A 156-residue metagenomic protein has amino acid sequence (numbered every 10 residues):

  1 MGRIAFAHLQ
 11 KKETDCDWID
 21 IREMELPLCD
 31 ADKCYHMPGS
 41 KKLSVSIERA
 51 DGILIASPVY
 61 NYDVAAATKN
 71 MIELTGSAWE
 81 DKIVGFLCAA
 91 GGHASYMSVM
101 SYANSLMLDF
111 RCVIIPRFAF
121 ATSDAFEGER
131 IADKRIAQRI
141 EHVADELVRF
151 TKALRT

Functional and structural regions predicted by a protein language model:
M1-G2, S98, V143: Hydrophobic alpha-helical membrane-association signature
M1-T14: N-terminal beta1-alpha1 ligand-phosphate binding loop
K11-D17, R111-C112: A generic structural motif
W18-P38, G128-R130: N-terminal beta-loop-helix "entrance" segment that forms/cooperates in small-molecule cofactor or anionic ligand
C34-F110: Helix-loop-strand module that forms the ligand-binding subsite of alpha/beta enzymes
K42, V113-T156: Glycine-rich phosphate/pyrophosphate-binding loop and the adjoining helix
